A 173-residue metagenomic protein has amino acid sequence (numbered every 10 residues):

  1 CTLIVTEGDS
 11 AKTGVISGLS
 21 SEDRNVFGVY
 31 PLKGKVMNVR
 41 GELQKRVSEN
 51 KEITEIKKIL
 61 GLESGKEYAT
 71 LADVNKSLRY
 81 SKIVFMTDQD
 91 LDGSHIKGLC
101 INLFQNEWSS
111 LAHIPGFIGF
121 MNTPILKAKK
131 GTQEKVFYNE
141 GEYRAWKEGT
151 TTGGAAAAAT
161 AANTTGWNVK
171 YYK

Functional and structural regions predicted by a protein language model:
C1-K173: Conserved phosphate-chemistry cores used by DNA topoisomerases
